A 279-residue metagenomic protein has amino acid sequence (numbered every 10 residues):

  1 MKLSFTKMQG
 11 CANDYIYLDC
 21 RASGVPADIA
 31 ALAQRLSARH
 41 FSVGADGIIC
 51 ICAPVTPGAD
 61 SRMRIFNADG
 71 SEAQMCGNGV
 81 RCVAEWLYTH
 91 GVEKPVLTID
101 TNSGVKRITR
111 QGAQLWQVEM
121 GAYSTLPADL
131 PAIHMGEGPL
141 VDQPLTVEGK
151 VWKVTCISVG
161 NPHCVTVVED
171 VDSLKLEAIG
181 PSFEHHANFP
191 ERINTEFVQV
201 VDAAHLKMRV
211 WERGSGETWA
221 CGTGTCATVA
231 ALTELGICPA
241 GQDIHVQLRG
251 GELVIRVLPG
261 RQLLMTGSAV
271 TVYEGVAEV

Functional and structural regions predicted by a protein language model:
M1-A113, V165-V279: A glycine-rich beta-to-alpha transition motif near the start of alpha/beta enzyme domains, typified by
A73, G121, A128-A132, V167: Flexible, glycine/proline-enriched loop segments at strand-loop-helix junctions that form or flank small-ligand binding
A113-Y123: Membrane helix-loop-helix hairpins that form the core translocation module of multi-pass transporters
S124-K153: Active-site glycine-rich loop that binds ribose-phosphate moieties when present
